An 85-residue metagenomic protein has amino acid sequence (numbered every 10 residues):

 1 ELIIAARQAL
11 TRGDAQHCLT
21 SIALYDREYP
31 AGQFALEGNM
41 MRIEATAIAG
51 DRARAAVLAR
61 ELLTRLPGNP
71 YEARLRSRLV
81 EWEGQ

Functional and structural regions predicted by a protein language model:
E1-L10, A23, L36-M40: Alpha-helical tetratricopeptide repeat
S21-L24, L58: Alpha-helical solenoid repeat scaffolds, predominantly canonical TPR units
D26-A35, L63-L75: Short solvent-exposed coil/turn linkers within tandem alpha-helical repeat scaffolds
